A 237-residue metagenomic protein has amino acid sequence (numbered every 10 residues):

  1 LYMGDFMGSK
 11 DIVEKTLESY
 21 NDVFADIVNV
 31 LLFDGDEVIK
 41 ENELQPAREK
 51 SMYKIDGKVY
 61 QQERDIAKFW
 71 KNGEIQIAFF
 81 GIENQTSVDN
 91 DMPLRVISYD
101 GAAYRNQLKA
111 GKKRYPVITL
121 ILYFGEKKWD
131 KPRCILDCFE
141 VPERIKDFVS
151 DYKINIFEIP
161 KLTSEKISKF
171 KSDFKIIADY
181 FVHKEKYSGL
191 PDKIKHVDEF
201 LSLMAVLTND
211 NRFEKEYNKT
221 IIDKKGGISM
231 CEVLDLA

Functional and structural regions predicted by a protein language model:
L1-A237: Elongated, amphipathic alpha-helical interaction scaffolds
